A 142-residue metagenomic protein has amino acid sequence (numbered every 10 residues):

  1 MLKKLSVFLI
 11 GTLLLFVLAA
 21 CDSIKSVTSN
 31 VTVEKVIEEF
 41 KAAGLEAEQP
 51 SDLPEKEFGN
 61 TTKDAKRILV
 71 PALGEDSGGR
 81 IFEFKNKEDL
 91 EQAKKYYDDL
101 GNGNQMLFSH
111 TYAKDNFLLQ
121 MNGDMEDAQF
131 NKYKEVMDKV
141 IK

Functional and structural regions predicted by a protein language model:
M1-L5: Positively charged n-region of N-terminal signal peptides that target proteins for export
L9-L15: Hydrophobic helical h-region of N-terminal Sec-dependent signal peptides in bacterial secretory/periplasmic proteins
V17-A20: C-terminal motif of bacterial Sec signal peptides marking the signal peptidase cleavage site
D22-D64, N131-K142: N-terminal "mature-domain start" segment
K66-L73, L107-Y112: Short, surface-exposed beta-strand/loop micro-motifs that present aromatic residues
L73-E91, F117: A short acidic-to-branched-hydrophobic micro-motif
K85-Q105: Structured, soluble extracytoplasmic/luminal domains of envelope-associated proteins
D98-K142: A short, solvent-exposed beta-edge/loop patch
